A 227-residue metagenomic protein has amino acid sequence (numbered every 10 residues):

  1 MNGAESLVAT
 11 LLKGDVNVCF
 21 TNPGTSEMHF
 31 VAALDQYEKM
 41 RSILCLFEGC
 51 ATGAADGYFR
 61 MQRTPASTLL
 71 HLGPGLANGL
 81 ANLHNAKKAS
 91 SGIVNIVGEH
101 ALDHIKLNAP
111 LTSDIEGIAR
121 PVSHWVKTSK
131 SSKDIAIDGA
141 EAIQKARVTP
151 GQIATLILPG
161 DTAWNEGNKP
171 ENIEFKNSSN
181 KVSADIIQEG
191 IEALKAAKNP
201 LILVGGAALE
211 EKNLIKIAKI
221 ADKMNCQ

Functional and structural regions predicted by a protein language model:
M1-Q227: N-terminal alpha/beta PP-like core and its mobile active-site loop of ThDP/TPP-dependent enzymes
